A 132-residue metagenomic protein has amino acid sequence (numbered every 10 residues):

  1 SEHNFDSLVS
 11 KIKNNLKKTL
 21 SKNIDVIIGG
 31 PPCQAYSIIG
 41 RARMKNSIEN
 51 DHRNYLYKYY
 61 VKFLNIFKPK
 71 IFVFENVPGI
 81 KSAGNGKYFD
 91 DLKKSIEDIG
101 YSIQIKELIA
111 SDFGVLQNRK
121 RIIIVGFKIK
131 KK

Functional and structural regions predicted by a protein language model:
S1-S21: S-adenosyl-L-methionine
K17-S21, Y36-K132: Class I S-adenosyl-L-methionine
V26-I28, V73: N-terminal Rossmann-like NAD(P) cofactor-binding module of classical short-chain dehydrogenase/reductase
P32: Short glycine-/small-residue-rich Rossmann-like dinucleotide-binding loops
